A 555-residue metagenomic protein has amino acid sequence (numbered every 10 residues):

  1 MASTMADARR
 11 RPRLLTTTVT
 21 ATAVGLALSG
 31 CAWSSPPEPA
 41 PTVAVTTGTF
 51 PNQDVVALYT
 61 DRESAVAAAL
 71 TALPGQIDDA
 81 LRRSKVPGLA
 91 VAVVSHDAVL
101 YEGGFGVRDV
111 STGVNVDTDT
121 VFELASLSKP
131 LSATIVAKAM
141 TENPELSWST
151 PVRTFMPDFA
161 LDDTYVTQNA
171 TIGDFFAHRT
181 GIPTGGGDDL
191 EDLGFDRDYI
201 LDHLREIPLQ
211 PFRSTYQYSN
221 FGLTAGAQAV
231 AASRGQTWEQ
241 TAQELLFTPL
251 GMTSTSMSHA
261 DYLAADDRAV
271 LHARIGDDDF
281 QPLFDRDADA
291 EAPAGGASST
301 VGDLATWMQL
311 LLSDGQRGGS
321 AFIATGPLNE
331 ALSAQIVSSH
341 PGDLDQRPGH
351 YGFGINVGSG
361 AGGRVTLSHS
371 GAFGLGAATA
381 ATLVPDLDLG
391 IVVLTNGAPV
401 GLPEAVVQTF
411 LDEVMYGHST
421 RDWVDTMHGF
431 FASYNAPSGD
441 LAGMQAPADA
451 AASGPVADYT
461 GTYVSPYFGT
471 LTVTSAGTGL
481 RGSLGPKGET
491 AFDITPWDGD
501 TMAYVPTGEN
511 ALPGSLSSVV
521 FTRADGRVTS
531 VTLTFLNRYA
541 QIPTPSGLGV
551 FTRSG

Functional and structural regions predicted by a protein language model:
M1-P36: Secretory targeting and sorting signals
A6-D7, Q408, D412-G555: Peripheral terminal and inter-domain segments
W33-E63, G429-L441, P447, G555: N-terminal low-complexity, Pro/Thr-rich disordered segments that flank secretion/membrane-targeting signals
V43-F50, D109, D163-A381: Short, surface-exposed loop or secondary-structure junction motifs that flank catalytic or metal-binding residues
E63-L124, E145-L146, R197-E206: Short, conserved catalytic-motif segment at the N-terminal edge
R82-A92, S111-D174, L209-F221, A292-G295: Short active-site loop at a secondary-structure junction that contains or immediately precedes the catalytic residue(s)
T379-L383, L387-N396, V531-L533: Short, well-ordered beta-strand elements
